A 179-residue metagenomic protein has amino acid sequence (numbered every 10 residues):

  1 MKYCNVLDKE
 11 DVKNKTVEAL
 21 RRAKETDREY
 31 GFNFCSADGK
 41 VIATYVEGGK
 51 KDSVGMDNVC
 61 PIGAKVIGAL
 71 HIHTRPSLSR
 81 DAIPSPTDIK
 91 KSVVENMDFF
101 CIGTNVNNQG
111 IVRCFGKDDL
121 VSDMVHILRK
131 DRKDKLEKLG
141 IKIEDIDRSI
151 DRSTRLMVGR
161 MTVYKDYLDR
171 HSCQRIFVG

Functional and structural regions predicted by a protein language model:
M1-V66, I141-G179: Glycine-rich short-loop/terminal segments
K40-D98, N105: Short HxH-centered metal-ligating active-site micro-motif
N96-G179: Active-site or metal-binding loop neighborhoods of secreted/extracellular toxin and effector enzymes
